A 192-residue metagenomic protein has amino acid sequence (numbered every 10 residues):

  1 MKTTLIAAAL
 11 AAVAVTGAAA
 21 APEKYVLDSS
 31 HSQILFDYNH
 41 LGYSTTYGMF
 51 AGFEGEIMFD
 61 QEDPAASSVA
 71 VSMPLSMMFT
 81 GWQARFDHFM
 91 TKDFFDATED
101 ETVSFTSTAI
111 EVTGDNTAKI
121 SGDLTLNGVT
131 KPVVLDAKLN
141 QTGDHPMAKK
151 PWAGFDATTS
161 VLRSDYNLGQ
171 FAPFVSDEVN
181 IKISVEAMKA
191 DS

Functional and structural regions predicted by a protein language model:
M1-A20: Gram-negative bacterial Sec-dependent N-terminal signal peptides
A19-S192: Low-complexity, acidic/polar, glycine-enriched regions of mature
